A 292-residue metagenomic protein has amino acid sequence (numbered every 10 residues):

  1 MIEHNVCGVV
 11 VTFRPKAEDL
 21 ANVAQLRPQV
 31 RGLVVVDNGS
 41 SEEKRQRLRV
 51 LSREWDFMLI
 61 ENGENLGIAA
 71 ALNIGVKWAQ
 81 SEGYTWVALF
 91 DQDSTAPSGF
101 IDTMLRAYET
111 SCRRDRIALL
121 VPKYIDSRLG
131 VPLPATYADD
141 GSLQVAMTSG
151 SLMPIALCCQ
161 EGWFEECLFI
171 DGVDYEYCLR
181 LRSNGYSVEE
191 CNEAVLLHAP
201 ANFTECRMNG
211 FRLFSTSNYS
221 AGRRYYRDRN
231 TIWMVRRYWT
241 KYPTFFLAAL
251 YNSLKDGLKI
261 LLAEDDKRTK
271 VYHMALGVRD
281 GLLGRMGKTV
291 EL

Functional and structural regions predicted by a protein language model:
V10-Q29: Short, well-formed alpha-helical segments that are part of the catalytic scaffolds of diverse glycosyltransferases
D37-L48, E64, S94-T95: A conserved acidic beta->alpha catalytic loop
N62-A79: Glycine-rich, basic loop-to-helix element that forms the pyrophosphate-binding segment of sugar-nucleotide handling
Y84-T95: Short beta-strand-to-loop acidic/aromatic patch adjacent to the donor-nucleotide binding site
S98-P132: Conserved donor NDP-sugar-binding/catalytic core segment of glycosyltransferases
T136-M153, T216: A recurrent flexible, glycine/aromatic-enriched loop bordering the glycosyltransferase active site that acts as
L157, E161-G162, C167-P200: A short, conserved alpha-helix in the catalytic core of glycosyltransferases
R236-L292: Non-catalytic, C-terminal membrane-associated alpha-helical segments of glycosyltransferases
